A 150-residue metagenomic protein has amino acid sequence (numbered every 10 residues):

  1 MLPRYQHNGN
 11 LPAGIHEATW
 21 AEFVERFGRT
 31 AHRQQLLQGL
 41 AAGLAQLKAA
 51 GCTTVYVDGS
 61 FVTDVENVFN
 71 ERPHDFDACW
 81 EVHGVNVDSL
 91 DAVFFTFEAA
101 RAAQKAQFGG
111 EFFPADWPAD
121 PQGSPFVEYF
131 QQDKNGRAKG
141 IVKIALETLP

Functional and structural regions predicted by a protein language model:
M1-Y56, S60-R72, V82-P150: Catalytic core of pol beta-like nucleotidyltransferases
D75: Calcium-binding loop positions in Ca2+-binding modules
A78: Structural signature of FAD isoalloxazine-binding scaffolds in flavoprotein oxidoreductases
